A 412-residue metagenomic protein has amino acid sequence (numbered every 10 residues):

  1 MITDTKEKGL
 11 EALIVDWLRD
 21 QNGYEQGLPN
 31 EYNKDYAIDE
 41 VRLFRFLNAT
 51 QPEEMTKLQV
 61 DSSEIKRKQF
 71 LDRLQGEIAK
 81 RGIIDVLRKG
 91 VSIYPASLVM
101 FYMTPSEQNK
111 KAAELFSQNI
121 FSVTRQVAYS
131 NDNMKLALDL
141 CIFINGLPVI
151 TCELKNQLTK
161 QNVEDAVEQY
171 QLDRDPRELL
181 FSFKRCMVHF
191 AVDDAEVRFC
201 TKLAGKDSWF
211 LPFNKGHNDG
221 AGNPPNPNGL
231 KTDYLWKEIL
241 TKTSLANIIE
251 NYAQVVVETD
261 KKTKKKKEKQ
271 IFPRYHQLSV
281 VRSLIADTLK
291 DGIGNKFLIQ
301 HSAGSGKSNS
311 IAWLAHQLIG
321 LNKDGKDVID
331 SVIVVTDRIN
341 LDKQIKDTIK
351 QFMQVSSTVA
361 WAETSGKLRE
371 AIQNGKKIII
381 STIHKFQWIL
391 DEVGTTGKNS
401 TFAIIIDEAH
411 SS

Functional and structural regions predicted by a protein language model:
M1-S331, N340, Q344-V355, N374 (+3 more regions): ATP-dependent helicase/translocase motor core
T3, K265-K266, G325, V334 (+4 more regions): Preference for short coil/turn "hinge" residues that link or interrupt alpha-helices
V192-D193, T336, I406: Short beta-strand/turn micro-motifs composed of small residues that flank or help shape donor/cofactor-binding pockets
T336-I339, V359-R369, I383-W388: Conserved helicase motor
K377-S412: Conserved RecA-like ASCE ATPase "motif II neighborhood" in helicase/translocase motors
